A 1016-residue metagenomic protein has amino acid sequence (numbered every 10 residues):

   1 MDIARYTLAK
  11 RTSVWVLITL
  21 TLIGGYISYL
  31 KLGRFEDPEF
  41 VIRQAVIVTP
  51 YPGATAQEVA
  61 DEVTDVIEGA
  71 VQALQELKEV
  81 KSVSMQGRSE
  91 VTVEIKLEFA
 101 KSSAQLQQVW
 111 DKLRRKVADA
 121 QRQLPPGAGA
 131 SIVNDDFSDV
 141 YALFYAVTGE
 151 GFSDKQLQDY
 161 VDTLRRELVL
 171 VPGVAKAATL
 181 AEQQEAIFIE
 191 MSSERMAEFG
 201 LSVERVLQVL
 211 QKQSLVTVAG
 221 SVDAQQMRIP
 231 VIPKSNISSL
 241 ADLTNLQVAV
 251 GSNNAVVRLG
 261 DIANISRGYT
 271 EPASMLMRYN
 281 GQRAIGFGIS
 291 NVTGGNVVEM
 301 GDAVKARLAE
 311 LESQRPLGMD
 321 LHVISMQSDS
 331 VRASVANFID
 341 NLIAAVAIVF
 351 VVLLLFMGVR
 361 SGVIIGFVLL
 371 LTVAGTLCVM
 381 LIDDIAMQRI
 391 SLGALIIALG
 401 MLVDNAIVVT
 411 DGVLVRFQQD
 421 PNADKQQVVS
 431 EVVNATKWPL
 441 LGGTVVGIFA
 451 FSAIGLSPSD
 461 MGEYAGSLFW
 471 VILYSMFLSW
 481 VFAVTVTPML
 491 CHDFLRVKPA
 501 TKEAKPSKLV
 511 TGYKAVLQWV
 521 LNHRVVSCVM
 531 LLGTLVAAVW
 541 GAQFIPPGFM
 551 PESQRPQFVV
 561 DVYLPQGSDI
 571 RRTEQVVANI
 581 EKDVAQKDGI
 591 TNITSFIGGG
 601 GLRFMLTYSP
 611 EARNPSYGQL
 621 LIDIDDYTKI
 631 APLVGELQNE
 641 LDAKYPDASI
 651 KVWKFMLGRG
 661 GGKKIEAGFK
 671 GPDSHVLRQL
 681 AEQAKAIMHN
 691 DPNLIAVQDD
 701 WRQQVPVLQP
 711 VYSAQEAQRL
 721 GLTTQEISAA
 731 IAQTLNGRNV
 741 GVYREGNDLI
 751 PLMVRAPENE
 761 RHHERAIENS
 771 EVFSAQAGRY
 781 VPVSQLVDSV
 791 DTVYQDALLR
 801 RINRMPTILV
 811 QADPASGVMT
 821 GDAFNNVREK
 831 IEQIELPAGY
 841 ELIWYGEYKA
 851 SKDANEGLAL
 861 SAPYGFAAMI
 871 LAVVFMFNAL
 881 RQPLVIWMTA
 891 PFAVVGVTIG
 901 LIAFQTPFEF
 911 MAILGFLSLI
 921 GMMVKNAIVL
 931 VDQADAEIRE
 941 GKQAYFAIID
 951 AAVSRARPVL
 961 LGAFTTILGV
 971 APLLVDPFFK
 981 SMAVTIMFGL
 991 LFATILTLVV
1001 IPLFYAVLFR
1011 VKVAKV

Functional and structural regions predicted by a protein language model:
M1-R34, N434-T436, K502-M550, T591 (+1 more regions): Signature of alpha-helical transmembrane segments and their immediate interfacial
Y6, V48, Q121, R165-A347 (+8 more regions): Extracytoplasmic/periplasmic membrane-proximal domains and adjacent transmembrane bundles of envelope biogenesis
T12, L20-A54, A100, A118-P125 (+4 more regions): Transmembrane helices with small-residue packing motifs
L22, E58-D136, E194-L215, N236 (+2 more regions): Solvent-exposed, membrane-proximal periplasmic/extracellular interface segments of envelope transport and secretion
G25-K31, D320, A347-L414, A868-R955 (+5 more regions): Hydrophobic transmembrane alpha-helices and their membrane-interface caps in long multi-pass transport proteins
F35-E39, Q327, L377-A394, I454-I472 (+5 more regions): Short helix-loop junctions at transmembrane helix boundaries
I324, V331, V335, T410 (+4 more regions): Helix-loop junctions and hydrophobic alpha-helical segments within the transmembrane domains of large membrane
L399-V413, K437-L456, E463-T501, L620 (+4 more regions): Transmembrane alpha-helices and their membrane-interface boundaries in multi-pass membrane transporters and channels
